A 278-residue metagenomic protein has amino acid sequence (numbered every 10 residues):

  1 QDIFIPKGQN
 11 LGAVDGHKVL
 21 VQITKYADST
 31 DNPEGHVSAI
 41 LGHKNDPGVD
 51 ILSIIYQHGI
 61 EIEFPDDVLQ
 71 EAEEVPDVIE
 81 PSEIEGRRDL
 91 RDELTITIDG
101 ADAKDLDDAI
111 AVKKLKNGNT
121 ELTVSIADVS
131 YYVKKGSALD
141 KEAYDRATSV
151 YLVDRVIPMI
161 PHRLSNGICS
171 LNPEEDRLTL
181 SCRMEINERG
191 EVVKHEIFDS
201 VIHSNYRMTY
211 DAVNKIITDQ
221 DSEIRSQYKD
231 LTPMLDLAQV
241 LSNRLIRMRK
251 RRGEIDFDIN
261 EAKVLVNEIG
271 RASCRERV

Functional and structural regions predicted by a protein language model:
Q1-T123, S130-E175, G270: Charge-lined substrate channels and their catalytic hotspots, especially those that engage the 3′ end of RNA
H17, Y26, L235, L245-I255 (+1 more regions): Non-catalytic accessory segments adjacent to catalytic cores
L52, D66-Q70, R88-R91, K194-F198 (+1 more regions): Short coil/turn segments at secondary-structure boundaries
R87, I216, D258-R271: Flexible hinge/switch segments at interdomain interfaces of large molecular machines
A109-A111, R183, E254-D256, K263-L265: Short, surface-exposed charged micro-motifs
K114-K116, I186-E191, V266-I269: Short acidic-glycine loop/turn motifs at beta-strand connectors
S149-R251: Conserved catalytic alpha/beta cores of large enzymes that bind or transform nucleotide phosphates and polynucleotides
A272-V278: Conserved small/polar residues in nucleotide/adenosyl-binding loops
